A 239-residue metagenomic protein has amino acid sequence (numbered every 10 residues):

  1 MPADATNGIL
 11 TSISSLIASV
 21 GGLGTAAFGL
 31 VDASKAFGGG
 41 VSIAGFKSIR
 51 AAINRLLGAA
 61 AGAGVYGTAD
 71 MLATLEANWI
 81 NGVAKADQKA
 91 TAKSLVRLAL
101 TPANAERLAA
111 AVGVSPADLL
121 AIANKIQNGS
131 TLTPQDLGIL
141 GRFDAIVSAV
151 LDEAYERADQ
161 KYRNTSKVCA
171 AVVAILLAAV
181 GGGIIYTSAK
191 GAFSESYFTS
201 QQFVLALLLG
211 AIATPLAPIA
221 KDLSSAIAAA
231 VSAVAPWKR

Functional and structural regions predicted by a protein language model:
A3-G21, L140-A189, F198-A206: Transmembrane alpha-helical segments and their cytosolic interface motifs in multi-pass membrane proteins
T6-I146: Large intracellular
V20, G24-A33, A171-G183, G210 (+1 more regions): Transmembrane alpha-helical segments of multi-pass membrane transport proteins and ion-pumping complexes
K35-S42, T187-G191, A228-V231: Juxtamembrane transmembrane-helix termini
A52, L56, V180, I184 (+1 more regions): Charge-rich, low-complexity amphipathic helices in intrinsically disordered tails/linkers adjacent to domains
A84-D87, T187-A189, T199, I212: General structural signal for secondary-structure boundaries
F193-E195: Membrane-interface helix termini and inter-helical loops of multi-pass transporters
P215, I219-R239: Cytosolic/matrix-facing juxtamembrane and C-terminal tails of multi-pass cellular membrane proteins
